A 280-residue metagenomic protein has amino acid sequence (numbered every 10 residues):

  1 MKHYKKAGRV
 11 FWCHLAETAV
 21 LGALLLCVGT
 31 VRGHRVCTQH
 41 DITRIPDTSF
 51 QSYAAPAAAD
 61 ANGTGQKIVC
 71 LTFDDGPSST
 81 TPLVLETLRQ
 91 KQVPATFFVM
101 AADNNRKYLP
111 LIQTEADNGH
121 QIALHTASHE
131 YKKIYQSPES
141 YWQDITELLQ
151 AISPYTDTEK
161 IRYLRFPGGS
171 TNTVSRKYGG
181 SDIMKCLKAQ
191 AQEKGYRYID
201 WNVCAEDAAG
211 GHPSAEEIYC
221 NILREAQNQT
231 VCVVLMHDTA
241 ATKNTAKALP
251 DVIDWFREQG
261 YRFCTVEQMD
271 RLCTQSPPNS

Functional and structural regions predicted by a protein language model:
M1-C70, E86-A95, P154, N202 (+2 more regions): Terminal accessory/targeting
G8, G22, G29, G33 (+8 more regions): Residue-identity detector for glycine
T38-Y163, R271-L272: Active-site beta->alpha N-cap acidic-glycine motif
L88, E115, Q190-A191, F256: Generic structural signal for hydrophobic
H129-L235, T239-W255, Y261-R262, Q268 (+1 more regions): Catalytic domains of cell-wall/extracellular-matrix polysaccharide-remodeling enzymes, centered on de-N-acetylation
